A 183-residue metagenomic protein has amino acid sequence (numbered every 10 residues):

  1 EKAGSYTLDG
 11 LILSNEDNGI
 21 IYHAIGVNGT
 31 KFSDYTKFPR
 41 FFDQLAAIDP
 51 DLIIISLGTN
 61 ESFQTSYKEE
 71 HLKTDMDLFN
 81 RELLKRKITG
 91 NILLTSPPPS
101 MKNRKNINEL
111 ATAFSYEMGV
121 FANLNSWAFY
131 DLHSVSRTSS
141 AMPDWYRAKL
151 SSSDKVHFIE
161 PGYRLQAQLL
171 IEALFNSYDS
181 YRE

Functional and structural regions predicted by a protein language model:
E1-T74, H157: Conserved SGNH/GDSL esterase-like catalytic core that processes O-acyl groups on lipids and polysaccharides
N18-I21, I48-I53, K87-I92, L124-A128: Loop/turn elements at helix/coil->beta-strand transitions in domains of secreted/extracellular proteins
R40, D75-F79, L169: Well-ordered alpha-helical segments embedded in enzymatic catalytic cores
D43-Q44, E82, A173: A generic secondary-structure signal
I54-E61, E82-S115: Active-site segments of SGNH/GDSL-like serine hydrolases that catalyze O-acetyl group transfer/hydrolysis on lipids
E70-L78, L110-F114: Charged helix-capping and loop-helix junction motifs
F79-L83, A122: Hydrophobic positions in alpha-helices of CheY-like receiver
P99-E183: Catalytic His-Asp segment of secreted/periplasmic serine-dependent ester chemistry enzymes
